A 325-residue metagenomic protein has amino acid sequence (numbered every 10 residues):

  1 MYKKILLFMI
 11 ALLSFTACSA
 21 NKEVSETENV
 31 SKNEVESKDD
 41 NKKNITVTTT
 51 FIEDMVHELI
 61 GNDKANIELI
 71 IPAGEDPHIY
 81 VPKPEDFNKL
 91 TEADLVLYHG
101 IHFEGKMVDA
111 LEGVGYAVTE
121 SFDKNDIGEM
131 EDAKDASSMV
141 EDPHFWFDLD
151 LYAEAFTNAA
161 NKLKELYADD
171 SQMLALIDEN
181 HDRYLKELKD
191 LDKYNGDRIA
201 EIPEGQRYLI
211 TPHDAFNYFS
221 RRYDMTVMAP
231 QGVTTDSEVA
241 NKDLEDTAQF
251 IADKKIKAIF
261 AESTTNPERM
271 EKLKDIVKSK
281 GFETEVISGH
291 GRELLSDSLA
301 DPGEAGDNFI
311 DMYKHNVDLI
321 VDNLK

Functional and structural regions predicted by a protein language model:
Y2-E23: Sec-dependent N-terminal signal peptides of Gram-positive bacterial secreted proteins and lipoproteins
C18-K325: Extracytoplasmic metal-acquisition and chelation regions
